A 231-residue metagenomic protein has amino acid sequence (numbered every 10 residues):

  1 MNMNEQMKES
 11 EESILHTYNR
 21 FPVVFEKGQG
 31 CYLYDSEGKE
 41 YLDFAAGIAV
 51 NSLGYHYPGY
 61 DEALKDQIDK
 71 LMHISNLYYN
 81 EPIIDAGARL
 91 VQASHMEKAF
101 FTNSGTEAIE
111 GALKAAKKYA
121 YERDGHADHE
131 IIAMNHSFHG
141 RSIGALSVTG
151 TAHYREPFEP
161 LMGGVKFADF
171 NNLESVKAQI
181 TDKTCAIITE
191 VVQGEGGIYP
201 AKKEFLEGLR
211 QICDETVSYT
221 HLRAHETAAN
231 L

Functional and structural regions predicted by a protein language model:
M1-Q29: Active-site-adjacent loop/helix segments that line or gate small-molecule/cofactor pockets in enzymes
V23-D43: Active-site and channel-lining beta-strand-loop segments that bind or position nucleotide-derived/phosphorylated
K39, A186, S218-Y219: Hydrophobic "anchor" residues on beta-strands that sit immediately upstream of conserved functional sites
E40-H126, E130: Glycine-rich loop-to-alpha-helix module at the N-terminal edge of alpha/beta enzyme cores
L42-A45, N135, I188-Q193: Short beta-strands and strand-loop turn motifs
A88-A186: PLP-dependent aspartate aminotransferase-fold enzymes
V192-V217: Active-site core of PLP-dependent enzymes with the aminotransferase class I/II
T220-T227: Conserved small/polar residues in nucleotide/adenosyl-binding loops
